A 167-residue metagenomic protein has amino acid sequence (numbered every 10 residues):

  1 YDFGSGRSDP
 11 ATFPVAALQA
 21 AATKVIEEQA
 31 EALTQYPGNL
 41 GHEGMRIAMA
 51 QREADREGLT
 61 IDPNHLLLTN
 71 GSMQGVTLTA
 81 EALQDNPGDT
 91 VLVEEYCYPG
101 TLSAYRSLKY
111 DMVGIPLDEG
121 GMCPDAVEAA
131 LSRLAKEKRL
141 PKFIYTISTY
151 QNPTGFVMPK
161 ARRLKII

Functional and structural regions predicted by a protein language model:
F3: Pyridoxal 5′-phosphate
P10-P14, N152-G155: Short catalytic/ligand-binding loop motif for oxyanion handling, primarily in non-cytosolic enzymes, centered on
T12-Q35: Glycine-rich phosphate-binding segment of PLP-dependent enzymes
E27-I167: Conserved core of the PLP fold type I
